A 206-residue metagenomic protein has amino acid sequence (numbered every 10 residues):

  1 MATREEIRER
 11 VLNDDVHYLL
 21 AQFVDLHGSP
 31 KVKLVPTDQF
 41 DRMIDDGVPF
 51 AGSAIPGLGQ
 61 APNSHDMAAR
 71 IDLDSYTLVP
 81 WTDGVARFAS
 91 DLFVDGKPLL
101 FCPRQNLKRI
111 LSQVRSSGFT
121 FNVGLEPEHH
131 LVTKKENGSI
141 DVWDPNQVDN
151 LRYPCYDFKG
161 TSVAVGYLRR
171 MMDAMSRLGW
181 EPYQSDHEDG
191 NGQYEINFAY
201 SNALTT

Functional and structural regions predicted by a protein language model:
M1-T206: Glycine-rich, acidic/polar active-site loops that bind/position phosphate-bearing ligands
